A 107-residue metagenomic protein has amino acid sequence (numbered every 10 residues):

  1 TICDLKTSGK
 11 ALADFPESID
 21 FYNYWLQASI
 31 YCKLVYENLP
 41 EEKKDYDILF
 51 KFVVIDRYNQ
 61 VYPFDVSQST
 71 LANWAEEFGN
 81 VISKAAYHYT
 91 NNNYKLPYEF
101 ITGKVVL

Functional and structural regions predicted by a protein language model:
T1-F15, Y31: Conserved catalytic cores of phosphodiester-cleaving nucleases, focusing on short active-site segments
D20-W25, I30-L107: Metal-dependent nuclease catalytic regions and adjoining charged, substrate-binding loops involved in nucleic-acid end
